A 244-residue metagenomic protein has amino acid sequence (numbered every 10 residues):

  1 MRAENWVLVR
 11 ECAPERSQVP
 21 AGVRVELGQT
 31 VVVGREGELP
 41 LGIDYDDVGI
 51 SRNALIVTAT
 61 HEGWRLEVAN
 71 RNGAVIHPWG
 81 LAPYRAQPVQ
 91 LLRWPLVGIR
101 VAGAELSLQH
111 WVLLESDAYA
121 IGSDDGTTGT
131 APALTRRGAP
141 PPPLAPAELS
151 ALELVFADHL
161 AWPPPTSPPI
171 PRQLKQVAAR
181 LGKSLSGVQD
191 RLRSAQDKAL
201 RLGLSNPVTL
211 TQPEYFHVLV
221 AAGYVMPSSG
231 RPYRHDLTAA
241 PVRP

Functional and structural regions predicted by a protein language model:
M1, V33, A59-G63, E67-R136: C-terminal boundary/linker segments immediately following FHA domains
M1-D44: Intrinsically disordered, low-complexity acidic Ser/Thr-rich regulatory segments
M1-R2, Y119-P244: Long, compositionally biased regulatory regions of eukaryotic proteins
L39-P40, G49, N72-V75: Short, surface-exposed beta-strand-loop junctions and turns on beta-sheet-rich folds
Y45-R52: Short coil-to-beta-strand transition motifs
A54-V57: Buried hydrophobic-core signal for structured, non-transmembrane domains
